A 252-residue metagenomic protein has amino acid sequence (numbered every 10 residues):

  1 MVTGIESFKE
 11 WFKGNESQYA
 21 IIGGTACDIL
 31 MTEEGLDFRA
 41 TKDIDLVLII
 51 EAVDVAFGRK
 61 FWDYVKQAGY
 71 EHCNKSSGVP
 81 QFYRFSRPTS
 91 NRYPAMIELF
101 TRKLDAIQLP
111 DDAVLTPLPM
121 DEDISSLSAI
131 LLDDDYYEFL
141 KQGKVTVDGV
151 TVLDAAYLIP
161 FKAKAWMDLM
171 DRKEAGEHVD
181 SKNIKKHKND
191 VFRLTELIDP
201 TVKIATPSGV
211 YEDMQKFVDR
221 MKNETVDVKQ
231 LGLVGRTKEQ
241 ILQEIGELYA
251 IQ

Functional and structural regions predicted by a protein language model:
M1-Q252: Compositionally biased terminal segments of proteins
